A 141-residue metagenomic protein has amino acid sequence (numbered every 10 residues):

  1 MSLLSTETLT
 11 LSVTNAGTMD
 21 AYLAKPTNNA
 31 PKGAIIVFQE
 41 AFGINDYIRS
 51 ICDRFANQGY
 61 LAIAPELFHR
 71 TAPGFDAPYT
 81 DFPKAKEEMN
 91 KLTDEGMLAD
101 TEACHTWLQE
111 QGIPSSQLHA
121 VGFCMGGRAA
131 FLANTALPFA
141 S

Functional and structural regions predicted by a protein language model:
M1-S141: N-terminal cap/leader regions of alpha/beta-hydrolase-fold enzymes, predominantly small-molecule hydrolases
